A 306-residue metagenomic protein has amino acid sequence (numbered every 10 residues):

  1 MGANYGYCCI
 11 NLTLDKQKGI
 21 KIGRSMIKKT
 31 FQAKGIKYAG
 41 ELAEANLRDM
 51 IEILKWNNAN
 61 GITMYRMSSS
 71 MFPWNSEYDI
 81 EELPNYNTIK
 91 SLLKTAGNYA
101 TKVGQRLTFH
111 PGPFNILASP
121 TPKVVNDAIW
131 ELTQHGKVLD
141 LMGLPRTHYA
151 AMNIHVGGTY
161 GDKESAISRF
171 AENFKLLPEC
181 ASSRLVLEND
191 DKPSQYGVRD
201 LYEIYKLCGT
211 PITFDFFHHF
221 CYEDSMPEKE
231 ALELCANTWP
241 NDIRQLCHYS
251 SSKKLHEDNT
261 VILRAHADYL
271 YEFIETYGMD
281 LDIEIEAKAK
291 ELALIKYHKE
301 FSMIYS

Functional and structural regions predicted by a protein language model:
M1-R106, N115-L144, H148, L176 (+4 more regions): Alpha/beta catalytic barrel-like cores
P111, N153-G158, L187-D191, F214-F216 (+1 more regions): Short, structured patches in soluble enzyme cores that scaffold and shape functional sites
A151-E164, E257-L263: Glycine-rich phosphate-binding "P-loop"
V156-G158, K163-F174, A181, L185-E188: Multi-pass alpha-helical transmembrane bundles in non-GPCR membrane proteins that perform intramembrane catalysis
Q195, F217-Y222: Short acidic, Gly/Ser-rich segments with clustered Asp/Glu that frequently serve as metal-coordination loops in enzyme
T210-T213, C221: Long, compositionally biased, intrinsically disordered segments
